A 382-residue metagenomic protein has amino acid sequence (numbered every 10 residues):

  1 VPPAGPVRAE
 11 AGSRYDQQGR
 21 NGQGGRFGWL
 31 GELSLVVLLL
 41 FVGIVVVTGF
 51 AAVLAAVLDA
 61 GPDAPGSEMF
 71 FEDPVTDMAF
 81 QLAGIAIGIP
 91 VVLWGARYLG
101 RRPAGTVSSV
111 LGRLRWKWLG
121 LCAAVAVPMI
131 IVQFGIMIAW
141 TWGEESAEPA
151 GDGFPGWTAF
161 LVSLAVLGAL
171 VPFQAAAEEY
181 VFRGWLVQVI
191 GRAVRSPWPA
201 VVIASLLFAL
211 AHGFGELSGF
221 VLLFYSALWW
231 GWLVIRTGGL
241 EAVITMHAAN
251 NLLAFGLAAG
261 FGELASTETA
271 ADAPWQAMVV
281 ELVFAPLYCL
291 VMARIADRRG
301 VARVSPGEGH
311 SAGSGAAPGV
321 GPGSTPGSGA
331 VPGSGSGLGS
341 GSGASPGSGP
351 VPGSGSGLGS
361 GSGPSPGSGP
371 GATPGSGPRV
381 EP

Functional and structural regions predicted by a protein language model:
V1-S34: N-terminal juxtamembrane cytosolic/stromal segments of multi-pass membrane proteins
S13-G24, A56-G120, E241: Membrane-helix interface linkers and caps
L35-F50, A124-I130, H247-A249: Hydrophobic alpha-helical membrane-insertion segments
T48-Q81, G135-L161, L210-S218, A259-M278: Membrane interfacial helix motifs at helix-loop boundaries and amphipathic/re-entrant anchors
E68, F80-L82, A104-A177, V187-Q188 (+3 more regions): Juxtamembrane helix-loop-helix connectors linking adjacent transmembrane helices in multi-pass membrane enzymes
I89-P90, W94, M129-G135, E281-I295: Hydrophobic core of alpha-helical transmembrane segments in multi-pass integral membrane proteins
S163-G309: Transmembrane helix-loop-helix hairpins at the membrane interface of multi-pass integral membrane proteins
A248-G323, G327-G329, G333-G339, G347 (+2 more regions): C-terminal membrane module of polytopic membrane proteins
